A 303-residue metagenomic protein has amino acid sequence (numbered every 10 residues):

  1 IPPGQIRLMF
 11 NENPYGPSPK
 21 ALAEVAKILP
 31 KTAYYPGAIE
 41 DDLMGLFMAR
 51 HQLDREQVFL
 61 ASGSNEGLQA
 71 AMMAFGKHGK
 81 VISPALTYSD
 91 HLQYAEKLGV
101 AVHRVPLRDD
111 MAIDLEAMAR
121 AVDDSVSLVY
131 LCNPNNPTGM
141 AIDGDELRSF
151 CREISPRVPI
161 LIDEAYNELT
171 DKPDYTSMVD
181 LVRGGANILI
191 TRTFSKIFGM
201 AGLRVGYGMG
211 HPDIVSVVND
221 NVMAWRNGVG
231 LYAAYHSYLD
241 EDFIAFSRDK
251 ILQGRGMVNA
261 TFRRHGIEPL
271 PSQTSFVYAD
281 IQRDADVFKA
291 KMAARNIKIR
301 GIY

Functional and structural regions predicted by a protein language model:
I1-Y34, A49: N-terminal "arm"/small-domain region of PLP-dependent enzymes with the aminotransferase-like
S18, N187-R263, I267-L270: PLP-dependent aminotransferase class I/II
T32-P36, E40-V81: Phosphate-binding glycine-rich loop
A74-Y94: Conserved PLP-anchoring active-site segment centered on the Schiff-base-forming lysine
A85, R104-R108, Y303: Short beta->alpha connector loops at strand-helix junctions that form conserved, small/polar/Pro-enriched
V102-V105, L128-P134, I160-E164, L270-S272: Short beta-strands and strand-loop turn motifs
I113-D124, P137-I160, E164-S195: Active-site pre-lysine segment of PLP-dependent enzymes
L252, F262-R295: Conserved PLP-binding catalytic core of the aspartate aminotransferase-like
